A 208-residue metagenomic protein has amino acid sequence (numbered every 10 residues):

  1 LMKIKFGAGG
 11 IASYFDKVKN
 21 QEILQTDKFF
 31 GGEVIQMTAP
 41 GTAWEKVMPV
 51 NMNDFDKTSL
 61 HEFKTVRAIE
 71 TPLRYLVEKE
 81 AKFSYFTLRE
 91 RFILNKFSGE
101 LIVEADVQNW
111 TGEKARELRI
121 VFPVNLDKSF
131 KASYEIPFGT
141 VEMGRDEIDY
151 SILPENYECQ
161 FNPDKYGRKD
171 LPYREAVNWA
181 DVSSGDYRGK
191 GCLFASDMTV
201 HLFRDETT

Functional and structural regions predicted by a protein language model:
L1-N109: Catalytic and substrate-binding regions of extracellular carbohydrate-active enzymes, especially polysaccharide lyases
K3, S13, L76, R119-V121 (+3 more regions): Generic structural signal for residues positioned in beta-strands
F6-G9, P72, E100, E113-E117 (+2 more regions): Generic recognition of stable, solvent-exposed alpha-helical segments in well-folded globular domains
G7, E104-Q108, P123, S196 (+1 more regions): Generic beta-strand/beta-sheet core signal
D16-N51, K128-F161, K165: Acidic glycine/proline-rich low-complexity segments
H61-T65, T87-R91, I136-F138, E147 (+4 more regions): Short structured motifs
F97-E142: Acidic (Asp/Glu-rich), glycine- and aromatic
K169-T208: Beta-strand-rich recognition/accessory modules
